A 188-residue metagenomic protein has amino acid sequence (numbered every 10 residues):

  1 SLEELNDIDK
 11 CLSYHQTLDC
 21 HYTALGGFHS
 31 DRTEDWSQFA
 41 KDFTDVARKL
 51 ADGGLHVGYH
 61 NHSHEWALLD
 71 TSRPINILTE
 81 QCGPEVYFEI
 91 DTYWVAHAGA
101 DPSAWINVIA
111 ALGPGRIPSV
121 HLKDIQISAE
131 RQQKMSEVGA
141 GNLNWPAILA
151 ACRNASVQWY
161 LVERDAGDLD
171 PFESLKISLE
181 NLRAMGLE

Functional and structural regions predicted by a protein language model:
S1-Y87, H97, F172: Active-site acidic/histidine proton-transfer and metal-coordination neighborhood in alpha/beta enzyme cores
Q16, A110-G113, R153: Non-catalytic positions within long, well-ordered alpha-helices that form the structural scaffold/packing of enzyme
F28, I125, D165: Flexible loop residues that form catalytic and substrate-binding hotspots at small-molecule/glycan-binding clefts
L50-N142: Acidic/histidine-rich catalytic cores of soluble enzymes
V138-L149, A155-E163: H/E-rich (His + Asp/Glu) clusters that bind or coordinate divalent metals
L161-P171: A short, acidic, flexible beta-alpha connecting loop/helix-capping segment that sits on the rim of active
L169-E188: C-terminal helical cap(s) of enzyme catalytic domains, especially alpha/beta-barrels
